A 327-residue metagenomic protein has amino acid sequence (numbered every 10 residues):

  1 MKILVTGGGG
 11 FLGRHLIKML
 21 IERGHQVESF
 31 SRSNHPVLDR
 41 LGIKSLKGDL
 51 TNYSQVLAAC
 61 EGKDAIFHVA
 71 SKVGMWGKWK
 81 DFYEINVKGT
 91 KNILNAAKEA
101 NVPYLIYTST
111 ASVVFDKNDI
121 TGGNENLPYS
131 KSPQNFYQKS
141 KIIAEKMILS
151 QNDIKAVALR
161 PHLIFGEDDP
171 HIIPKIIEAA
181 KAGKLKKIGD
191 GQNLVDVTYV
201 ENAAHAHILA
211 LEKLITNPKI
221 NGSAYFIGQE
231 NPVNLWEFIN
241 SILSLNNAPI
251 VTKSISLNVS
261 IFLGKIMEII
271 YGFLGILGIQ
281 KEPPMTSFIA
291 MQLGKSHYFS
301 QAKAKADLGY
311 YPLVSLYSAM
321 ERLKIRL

Functional and structural regions predicted by a protein language model:
I3-R23: N-terminal Rossmann NAD(P)H-binding glycine-rich loop of SDR-like oxidoreductase domains
D39, K47-K88, A96, V114-D116: NAD(P)H-binding glycine-rich loop region in Rossmannoid oxidoreductase-like domains and their noncatalytic homologs
K88, N92-F136: Conserved Rossmann-fold NAD(P)-dependent oxidoreductase catalytic core, especially the SDR/UDP-sugar
S132-V157: Active-site Tyr-X1-5-Lys
K139, I143-A144, P170-K175, D190-K213 (+1 more regions): Substrate-positioning beta->alpha
V157-K175: Flexible, glycine-rich beta-alpha linker
K213-K281, Y317-K324: Mid/C-terminal beta-alpha module of Rossmann-like enzyme folds, strongest in SDR-family dehydrogenases/epimerases
K295-D307, Y311-L327: Amphipathic terminal alpha-helices
